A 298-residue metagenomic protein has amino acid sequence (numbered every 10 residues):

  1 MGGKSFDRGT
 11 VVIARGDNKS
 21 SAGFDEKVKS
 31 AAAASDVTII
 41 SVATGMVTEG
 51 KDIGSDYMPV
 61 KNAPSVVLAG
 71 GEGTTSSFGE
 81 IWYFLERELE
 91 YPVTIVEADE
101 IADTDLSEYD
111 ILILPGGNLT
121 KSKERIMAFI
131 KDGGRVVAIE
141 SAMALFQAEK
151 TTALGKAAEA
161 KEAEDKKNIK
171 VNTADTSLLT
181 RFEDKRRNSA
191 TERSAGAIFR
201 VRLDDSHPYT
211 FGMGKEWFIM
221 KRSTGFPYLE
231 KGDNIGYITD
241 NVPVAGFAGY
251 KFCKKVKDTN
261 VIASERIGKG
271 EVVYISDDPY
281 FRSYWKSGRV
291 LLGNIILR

Functional and structural regions predicted by a protein language model:
M1-R298: Intrinsic-disorder/low-complexity accessory segments
